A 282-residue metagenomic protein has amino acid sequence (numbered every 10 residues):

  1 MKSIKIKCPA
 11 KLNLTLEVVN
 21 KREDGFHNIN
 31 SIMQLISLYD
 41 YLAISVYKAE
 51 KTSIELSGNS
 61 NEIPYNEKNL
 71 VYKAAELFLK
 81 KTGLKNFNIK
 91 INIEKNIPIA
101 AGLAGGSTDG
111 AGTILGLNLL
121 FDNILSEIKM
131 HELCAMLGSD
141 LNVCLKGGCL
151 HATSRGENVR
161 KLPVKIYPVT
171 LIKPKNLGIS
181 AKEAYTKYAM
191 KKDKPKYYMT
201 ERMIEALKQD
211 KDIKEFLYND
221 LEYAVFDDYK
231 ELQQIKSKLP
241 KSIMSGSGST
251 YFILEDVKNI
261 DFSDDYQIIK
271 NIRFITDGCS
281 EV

Functional and structural regions predicted by a protein language model:
M1-A101, N118-H131, T153, V164 (+1 more regions): ATP-binding N-lobe of GHMP and related small-molecule kinases
L14, L42-I44, V71, G106 (+5 more regions): Residue-level signal for inorganic ion chemistry
L16, D40-I44, D140-C144, L150 (+2 more regions): Short beta-strand scaffold segments in enzyme catalytic cores
E17, H27, V71, G102-T108 (+4 more regions): Gly/Ser/Thr-rich beta-alpha loop segments that engage phosphate groups in nucleotides
E50-P64, T113, K208-Y218: Short, basic/glycine-rich phosphate-binding loops at helix/coil junctions that contact nucleotide phosphates
N92-F121, S139, K241-I253: Glycine/serine-rich anion-binding loops at beta->alpha junctions that coordinate negatively charged ligand groups
G112, N118-L162: RNase III-family endoribonuclease catalytic core
K146, L150-K241, L254-V282: Conserved, helical-rich catalytic subdomain that frames metal- and/or nucleotide-binding sites in enzyme alpha/beta
